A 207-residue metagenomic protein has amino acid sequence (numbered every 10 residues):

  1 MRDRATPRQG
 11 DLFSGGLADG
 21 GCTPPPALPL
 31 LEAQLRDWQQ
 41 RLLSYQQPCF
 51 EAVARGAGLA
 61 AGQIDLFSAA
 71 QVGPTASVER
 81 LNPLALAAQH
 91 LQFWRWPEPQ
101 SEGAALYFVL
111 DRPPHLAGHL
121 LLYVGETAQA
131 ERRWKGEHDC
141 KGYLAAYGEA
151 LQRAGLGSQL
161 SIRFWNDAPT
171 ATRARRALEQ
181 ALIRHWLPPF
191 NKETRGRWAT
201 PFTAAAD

Functional and structural regions predicted by a protein language model:
R2-A128, T172-A177, T200-D207: GIY-YIG nuclease catalytic motif and its immediate N-terminal context
T6, W134-E137, A150-A154, P188-E193 (+1 more regions): Short, surface-exposed, polar/charged, turn-prone segments marking secondary-structure boundaries
A33, Q40, R132, G136 (+3 more regions): Charged/polar, solvent-exposed surface patches and flexible loops
Q34, H90-Q92, A130, S161 (+2 more regions): Acidic, low-complexity intrinsically disordered regions
W38, W94-W96, W134, W165 (+2 more regions): A residue-identity detector for tryptophan
E98-P99, Q129-R176: Conserved short loop/helix modules at catalytic or binding sites in compact beta-alpha or helix-hairpin-helix contexts
W165-D207: Structure-specific nucleic-acid interaction/processing domains
